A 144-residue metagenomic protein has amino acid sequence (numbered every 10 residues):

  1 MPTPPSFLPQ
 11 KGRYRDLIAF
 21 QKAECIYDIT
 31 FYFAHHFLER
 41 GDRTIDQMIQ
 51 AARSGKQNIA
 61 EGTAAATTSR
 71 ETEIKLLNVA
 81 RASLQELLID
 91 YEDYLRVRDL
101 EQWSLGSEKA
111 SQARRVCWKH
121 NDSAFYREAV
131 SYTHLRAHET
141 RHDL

Functional and structural regions predicted by a protein language model:
M1-Q21, G41, E71, K75-L76: Short Lys/Arg-rich basic patches
P2-P5, L95-W118, D122-Y132: Mature, function-bearing regions of proteins
P9, L38-E39, N58-R70: Short alpha-helix-to-loop micro-motif enriched in aromatics/charged/Gly
Y27, I49-A52, L77, R81 (+1 more regions): Generic structural concept
Y27-F31, D42-A60: Short, contiguous, well-structured surface segments enriched in hydrophobic/aromatic residues
A34, K56-A64, L87-L95: Membrane-helix exit/interface motif
D42-Q47, A64-T67, E92-S104: Short acidic alpha-helical/loop segments enriched in Asp/Glu that coordinate divalent cations
T133-T140: Conserved small/polar residues in nucleotide/adenosyl-binding loops
